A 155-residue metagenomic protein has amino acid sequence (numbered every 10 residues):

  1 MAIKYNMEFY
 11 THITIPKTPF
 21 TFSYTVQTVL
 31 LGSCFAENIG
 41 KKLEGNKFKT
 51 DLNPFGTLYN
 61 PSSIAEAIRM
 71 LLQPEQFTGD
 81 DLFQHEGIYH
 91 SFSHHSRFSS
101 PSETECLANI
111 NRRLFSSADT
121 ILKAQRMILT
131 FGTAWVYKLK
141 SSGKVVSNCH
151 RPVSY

Functional and structural regions predicted by a protein language model:
A2-Y155: Extracellular glycan-modifying ectodomains
